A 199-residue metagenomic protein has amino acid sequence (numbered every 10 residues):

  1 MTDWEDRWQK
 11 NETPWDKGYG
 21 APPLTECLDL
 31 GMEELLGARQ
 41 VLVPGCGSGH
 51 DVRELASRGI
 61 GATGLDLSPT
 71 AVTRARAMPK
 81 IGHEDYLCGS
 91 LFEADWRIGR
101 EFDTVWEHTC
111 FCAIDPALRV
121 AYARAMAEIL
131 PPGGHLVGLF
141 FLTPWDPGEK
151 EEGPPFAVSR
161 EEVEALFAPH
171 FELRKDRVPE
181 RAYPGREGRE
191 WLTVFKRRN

Functional and structural regions predicted by a protein language model:
M1-V43, G47-I98, I114-N199: Class I (Rossmann-like) S-adenosyl-L-methionine-dependent methyltransferase catalytic domain, capturing the SAM-binding
E101: Short acidic/histidine-rich motifs immediately flanking catalytic phosphotransfer sites in two-component signaling
W106: A conserved beta-strand element that flanks and buttresses the S-adenosyl-L-methionine
T109, A113: Short catalytic micro-motifs in class I SAM-dependent methyltransferases
